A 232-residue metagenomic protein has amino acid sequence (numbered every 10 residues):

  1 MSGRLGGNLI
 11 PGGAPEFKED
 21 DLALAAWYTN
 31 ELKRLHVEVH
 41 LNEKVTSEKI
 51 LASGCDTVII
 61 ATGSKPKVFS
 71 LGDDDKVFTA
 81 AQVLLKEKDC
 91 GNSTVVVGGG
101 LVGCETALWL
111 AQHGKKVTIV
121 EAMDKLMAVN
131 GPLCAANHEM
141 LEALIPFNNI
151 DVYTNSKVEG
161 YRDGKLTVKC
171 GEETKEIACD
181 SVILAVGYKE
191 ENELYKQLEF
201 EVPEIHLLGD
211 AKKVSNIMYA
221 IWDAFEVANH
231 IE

Functional and structural regions predicted by a protein language model:
M1-L35, W109-S156: Rossmann-like dinucleotide-binding cores of NAD(P)H-dependent redox enzymes
M1-L5, H40-L51, A61-L71, K76 (+3 more regions): Rossmann-like dinucleotide/flavin-binding elements
A26, N30-R34, E48-A52, A143 (+2 more regions): Replace "anionic and nucleotidyl ligands
W27, G54, E105, M140 (+1 more regions): Short Gly/charged-rich anion-binding patches and loops
L32, C55-D56, C179-D180: Local beta-strand N-terminus motif with an aromatic residue
